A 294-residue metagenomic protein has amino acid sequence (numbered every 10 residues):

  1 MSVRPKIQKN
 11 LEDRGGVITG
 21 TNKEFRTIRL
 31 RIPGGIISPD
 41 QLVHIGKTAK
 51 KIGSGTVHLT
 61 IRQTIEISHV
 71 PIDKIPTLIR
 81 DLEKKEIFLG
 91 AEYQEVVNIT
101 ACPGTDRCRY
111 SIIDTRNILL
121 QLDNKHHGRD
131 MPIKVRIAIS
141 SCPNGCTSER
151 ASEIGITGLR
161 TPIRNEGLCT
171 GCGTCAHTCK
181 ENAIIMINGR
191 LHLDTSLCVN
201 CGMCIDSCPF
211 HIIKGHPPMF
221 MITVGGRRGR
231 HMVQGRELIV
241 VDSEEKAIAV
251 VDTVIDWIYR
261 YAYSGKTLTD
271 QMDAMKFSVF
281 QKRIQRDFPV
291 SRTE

Functional and structural regions predicted by a protein language model:
S2, I28-P162, E166-G171, T178 (+1 more regions): Small-residue-enriched alpha-helical segments and adjacent helix-cap loops that form tight helix-helix packing
K9-I36, T100-G104, G235-R236: Short glycine-/aliphatic-rich beta-strand segments at the starts of folded cytosolic domains
V17-N22, G53-L59, R227: Short, flexible, solvent-exposed loop/turn segments with mixed acidic/basic and small polar residues
I18-T19, I154-G158, F220-R228: Short beta-strand elements
S54-I61, E92-Y93, P132-V135, I187 (+2 more regions): Flexible, glycine/charged-enriched surface loops at secondary-structure junctions
T174-H192, M203-F220: Iron-sulfur cluster-binding cysteine motifs and their immediate structural context in ferredoxin-like electron-transfer
P218, R227-A262: A hydrophobic, small-residue-rich beta->alpha segment in the mid-to-C-terminal subdomain of diverse proteins
V279-E294: C-terminal, charged low-complexity interaction regions
